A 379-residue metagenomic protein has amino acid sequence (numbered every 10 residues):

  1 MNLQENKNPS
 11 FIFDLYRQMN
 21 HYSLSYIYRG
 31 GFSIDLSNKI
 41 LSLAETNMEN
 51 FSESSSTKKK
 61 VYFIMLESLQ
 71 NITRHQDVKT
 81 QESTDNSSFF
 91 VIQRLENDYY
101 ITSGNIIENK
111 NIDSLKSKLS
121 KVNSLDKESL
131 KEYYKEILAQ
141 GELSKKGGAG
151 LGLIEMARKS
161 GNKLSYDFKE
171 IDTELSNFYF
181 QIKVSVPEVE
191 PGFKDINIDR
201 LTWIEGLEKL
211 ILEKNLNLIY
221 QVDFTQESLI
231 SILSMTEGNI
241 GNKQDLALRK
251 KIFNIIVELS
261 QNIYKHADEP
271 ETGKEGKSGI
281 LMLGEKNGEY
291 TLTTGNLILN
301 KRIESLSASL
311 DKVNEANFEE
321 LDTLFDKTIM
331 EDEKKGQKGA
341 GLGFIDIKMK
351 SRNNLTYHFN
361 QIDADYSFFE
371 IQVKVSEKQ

Functional and structural regions predicted by a protein language model:
M1-K58, P191-N242, R249: C-terminal effector/catalytic modules and regulatory tails appended to multi-domain proteins
N6, F13, R17-Y26, K39-L41 (+4 more regions): Conserved beta-strand-loop-beta-strand hairpin that lines the nucleotide-binding pocket of ATP/GTP-utilizing enzymes
S33, S54, E108-N111, D126 (+3 more regions): Helix N-cap and loop-to-helix transition residues
S42-E67, A139-K146, S234-V257, G276 (+1 more regions): Conserved short strand/loop->alpha-helix "switch" segment adjacent to the catalytic nucleotide/phosphoryl-transfer site
E49, Q70-R74, Q261-K265: Short amphipathic alpha-helical interface segments enriched in basic and hydrophobic/aromatic residues, used as
L66-E67, I154, V257, Q261 (+1 more regions): Short alpha-helical basic/polar micro-motif
